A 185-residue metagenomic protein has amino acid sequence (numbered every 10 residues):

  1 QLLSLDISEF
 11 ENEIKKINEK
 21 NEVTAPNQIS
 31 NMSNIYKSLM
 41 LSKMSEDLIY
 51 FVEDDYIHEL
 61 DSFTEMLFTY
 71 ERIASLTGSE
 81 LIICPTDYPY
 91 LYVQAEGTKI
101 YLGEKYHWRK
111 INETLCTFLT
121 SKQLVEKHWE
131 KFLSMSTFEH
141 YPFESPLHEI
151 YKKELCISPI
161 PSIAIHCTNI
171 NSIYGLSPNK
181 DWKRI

Functional and structural regions predicted by a protein language model:
Q1-E46: Active-site-proximal specificity loops/subdomain of glycosyltransferases
L2, I7-E9, Q28-N31, D55-I57 (+3 more regions): Short, solvent-exposed loop/turn segments at secondary-structure junctions
K15-A25, A74-S79, I150-I157: Structural alpha-beta junctions
N27-I35, H58-S62, E139, F143: Phosphate/oxyanion-binding active-site loops and adjacent basic polyanion-contact surfaces
S42-K43, L48, I57-K131: Conserved catalytic core of nucleotide-sugar-dependent glycosyltransferases
K122-Q123, K127-I185: C-terminal catalytic/acceptor-binding lobe
